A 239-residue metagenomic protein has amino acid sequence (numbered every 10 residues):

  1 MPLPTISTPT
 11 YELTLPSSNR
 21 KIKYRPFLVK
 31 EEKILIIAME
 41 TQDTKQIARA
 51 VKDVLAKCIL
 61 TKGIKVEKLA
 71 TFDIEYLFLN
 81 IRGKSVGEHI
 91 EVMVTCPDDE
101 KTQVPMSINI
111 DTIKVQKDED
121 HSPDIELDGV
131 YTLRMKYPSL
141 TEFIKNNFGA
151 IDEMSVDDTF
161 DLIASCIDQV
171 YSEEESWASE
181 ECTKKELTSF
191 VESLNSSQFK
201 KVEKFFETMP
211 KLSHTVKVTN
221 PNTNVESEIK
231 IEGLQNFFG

Functional and structural regions predicted by a protein language model:
M1-G239: Long C-terminal interaction/binding lobes of large macromolecular proteins
